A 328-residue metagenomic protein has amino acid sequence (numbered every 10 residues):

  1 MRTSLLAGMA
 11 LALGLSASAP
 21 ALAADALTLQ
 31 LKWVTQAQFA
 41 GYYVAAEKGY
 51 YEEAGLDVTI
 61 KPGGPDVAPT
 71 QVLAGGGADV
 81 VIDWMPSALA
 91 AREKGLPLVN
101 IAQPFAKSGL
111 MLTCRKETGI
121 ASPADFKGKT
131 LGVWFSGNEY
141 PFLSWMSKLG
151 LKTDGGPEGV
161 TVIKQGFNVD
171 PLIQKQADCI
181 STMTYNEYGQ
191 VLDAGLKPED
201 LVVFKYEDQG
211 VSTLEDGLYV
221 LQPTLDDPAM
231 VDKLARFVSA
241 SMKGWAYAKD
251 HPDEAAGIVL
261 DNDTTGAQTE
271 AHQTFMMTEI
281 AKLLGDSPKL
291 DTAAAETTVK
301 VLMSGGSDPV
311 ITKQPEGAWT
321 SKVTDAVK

Functional and structural regions predicted by a protein language model:
M1-L6: Positively charged n-region of N-terminal signal peptides that target proteins for export
A7-A17: Bacterial N-terminal signal peptides
A17-A23: Sec/Tat signal peptide C-region and signal peptidase I cleavage site
D25-Q165, P171-Q174, D178-Y185, F204-Y206 (+1 more regions): Short, glycine-/small- and polar/acidic-enriched structural segments that line small-molecule recognition paths
P104-C114, K197-D227, M277-E279, G317 (+1 more regions): Periplasmic-binding protein-like
T153-V160, P198-V202, V231, T264-M276 (+1 more regions): Short, surface-exposed acidic
D226-G305: Secondary-structure end/capping motifs
E296-K328: Conserved C-terminal helix/tail region of periplasmic/extracytoplasmic solute-binding proteins
